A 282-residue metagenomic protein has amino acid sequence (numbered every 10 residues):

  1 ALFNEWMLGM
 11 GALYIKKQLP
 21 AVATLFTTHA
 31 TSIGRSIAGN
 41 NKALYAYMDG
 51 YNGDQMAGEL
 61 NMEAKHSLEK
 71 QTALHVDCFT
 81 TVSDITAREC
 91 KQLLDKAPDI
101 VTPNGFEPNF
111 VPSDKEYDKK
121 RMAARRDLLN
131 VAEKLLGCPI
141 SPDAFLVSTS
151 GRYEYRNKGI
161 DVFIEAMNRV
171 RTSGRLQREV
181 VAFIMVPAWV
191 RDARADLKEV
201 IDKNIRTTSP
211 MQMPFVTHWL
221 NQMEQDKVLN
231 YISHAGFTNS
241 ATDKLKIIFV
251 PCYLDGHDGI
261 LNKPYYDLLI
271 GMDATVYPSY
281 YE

Functional and structural regions predicted by a protein language model:
A1-E282: Catalytic cores of nucleotide-sugar-dependent glycosyltransferases that transfer UDP/GDP/TDP-activated
